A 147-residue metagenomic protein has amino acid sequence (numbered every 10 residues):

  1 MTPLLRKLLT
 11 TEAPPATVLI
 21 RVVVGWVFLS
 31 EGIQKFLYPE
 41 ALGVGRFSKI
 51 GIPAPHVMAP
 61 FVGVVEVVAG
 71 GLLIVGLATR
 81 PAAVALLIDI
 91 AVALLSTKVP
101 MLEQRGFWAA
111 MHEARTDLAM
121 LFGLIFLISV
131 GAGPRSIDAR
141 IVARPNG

Functional and structural regions predicted by a protein language model:
M1-Y38, H56-V64, V68-G71, V75-G147: Extended, low-polarity transmembrane helix blocks
F36-A54: Membrane-interface interhelical connector segments
